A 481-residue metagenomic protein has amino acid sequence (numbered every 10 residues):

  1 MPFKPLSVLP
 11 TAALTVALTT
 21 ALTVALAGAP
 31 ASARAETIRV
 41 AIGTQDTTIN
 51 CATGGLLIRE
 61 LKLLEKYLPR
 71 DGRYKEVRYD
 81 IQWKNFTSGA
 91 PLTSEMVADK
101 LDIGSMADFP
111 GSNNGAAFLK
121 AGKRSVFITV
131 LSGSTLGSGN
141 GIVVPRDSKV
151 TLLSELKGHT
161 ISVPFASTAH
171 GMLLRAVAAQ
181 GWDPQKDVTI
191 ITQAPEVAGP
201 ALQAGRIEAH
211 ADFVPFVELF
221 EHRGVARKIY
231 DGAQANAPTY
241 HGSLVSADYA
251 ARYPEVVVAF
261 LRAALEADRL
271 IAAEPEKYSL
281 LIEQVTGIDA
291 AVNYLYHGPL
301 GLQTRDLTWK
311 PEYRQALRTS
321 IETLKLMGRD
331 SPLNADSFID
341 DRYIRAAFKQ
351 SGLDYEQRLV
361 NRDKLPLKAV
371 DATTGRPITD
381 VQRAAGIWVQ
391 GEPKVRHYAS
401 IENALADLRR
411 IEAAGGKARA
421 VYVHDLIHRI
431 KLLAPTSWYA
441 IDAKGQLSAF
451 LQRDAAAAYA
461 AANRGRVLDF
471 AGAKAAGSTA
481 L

Functional and structural regions predicted by a protein language model:
L26-A35: Sec/Tat signal peptide C-region and signal peptidase I cleavage site
E36-D183, T189-T192, E208, A237: Short, glycine-/small- and polar/acidic-enriched structural segments that line small-molecule recognition paths
T47-I49, R252-S331: Secondary-structure end/capping motifs
I58, G139-K149, T239-E255, A440-D442: A bilobed periplasmic-binding-protein/Venus flytrap-type ligand-binding module shared by bacterial periplasmic
K75-V77, T160, P164-R175, Q180 (+2 more regions): Ligand-binding clefts/hinges and TM-proximal coupling segments of bilobed small-molecule sensing domains
Q185, I191, E196-V285, E402 (+2 more regions): Pocket-lining segment of extracytoplasmic ligand-binding domains
L324-K368: Conserved C-terminal helix/tail region of periplasmic/extracytoplasmic solute-binding proteins
D371-T374: Short cysteine-rich clusters marking metal-coordination/redox-active sites
